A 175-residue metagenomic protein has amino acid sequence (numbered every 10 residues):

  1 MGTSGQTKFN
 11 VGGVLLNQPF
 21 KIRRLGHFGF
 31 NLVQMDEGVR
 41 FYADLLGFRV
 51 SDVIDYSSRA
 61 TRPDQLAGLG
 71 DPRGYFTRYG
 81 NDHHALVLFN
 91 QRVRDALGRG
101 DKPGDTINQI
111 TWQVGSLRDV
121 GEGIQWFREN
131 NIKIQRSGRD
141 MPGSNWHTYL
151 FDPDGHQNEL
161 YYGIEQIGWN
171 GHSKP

Functional and structural regions predicted by a protein language model:
M1-Q18, I124-P175: Vicinal oxygen chelate
G2-E37, S51-Y56, A60, I107-W112 (+1 more regions): N-terminal beta-strand motif that seeds the catalytic metal site of vicinal oxygen chelate
F9, V50-R59, L88, V114-S116 (+2 more regions): Catalytic cores of nucleotide-enabled group-transfer and carboxylate-activating enzymes in metabolic and assembly-line
V14-N17, R94-G100: Short beta-strand/turn micro-motifs at beta-sheet edges
P19, D64-G68, D101: Short consensus segments that form the blades of beta-propeller domains, in both extracellular/periplasmic
R24-V33, G98-W126, W146-F151: Vicinal oxygen chelate
F30-L86, N90: Core segments of cupin and vicinal oxygen chelate
D55-P63, V93-L97, I107, G121 (+2 more regions): A cross-kingdom feature marking solvent-exposed beta-strand/loop segments within repeated, beta-rich binding/scaffold
